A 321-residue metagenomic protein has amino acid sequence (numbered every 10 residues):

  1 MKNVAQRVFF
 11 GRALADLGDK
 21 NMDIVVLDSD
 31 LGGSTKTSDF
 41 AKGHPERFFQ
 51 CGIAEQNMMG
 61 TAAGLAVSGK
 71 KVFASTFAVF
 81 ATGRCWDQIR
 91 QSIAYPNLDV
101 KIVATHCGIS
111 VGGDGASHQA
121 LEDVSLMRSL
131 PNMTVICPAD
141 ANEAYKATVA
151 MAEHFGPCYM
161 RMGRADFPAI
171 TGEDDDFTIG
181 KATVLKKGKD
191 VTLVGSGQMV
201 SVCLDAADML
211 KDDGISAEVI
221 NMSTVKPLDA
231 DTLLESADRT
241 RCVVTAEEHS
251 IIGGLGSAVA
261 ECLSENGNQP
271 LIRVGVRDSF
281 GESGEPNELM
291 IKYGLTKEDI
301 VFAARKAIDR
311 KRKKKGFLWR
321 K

Functional and structural regions predicted by a protein language model:
M1-R161, D166, D176, R312-K321: Thiamine diphosphate
R7-V8, K20-D23, L31-S38, K42 (+2 more regions): Thiamine diphosphate
